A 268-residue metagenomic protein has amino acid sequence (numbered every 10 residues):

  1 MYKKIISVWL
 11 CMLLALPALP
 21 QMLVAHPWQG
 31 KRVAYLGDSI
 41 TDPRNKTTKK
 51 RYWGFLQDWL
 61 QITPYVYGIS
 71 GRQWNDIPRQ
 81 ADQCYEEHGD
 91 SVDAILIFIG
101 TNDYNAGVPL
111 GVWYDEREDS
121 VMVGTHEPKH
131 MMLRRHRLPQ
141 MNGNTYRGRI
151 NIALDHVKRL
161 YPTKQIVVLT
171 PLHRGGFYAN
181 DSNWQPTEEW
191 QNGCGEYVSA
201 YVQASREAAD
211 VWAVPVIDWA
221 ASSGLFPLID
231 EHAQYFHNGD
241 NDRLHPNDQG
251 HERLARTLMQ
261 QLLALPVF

Functional and structural regions predicted by a protein language model:
K3-C11: Sec-dependent signal peptide recognition, specifically the positively charged N-region followed immediately by
L10, L14-A18: Hydrophobic core
L13-L14, T48, G175: Alpha-helical transmembrane segments and their juxtamembrane interfaces
A15, G71-R72, Y235: Juxtamembrane/membrane-water interface recognition
A18, W53, L262-A264: A short hydrophobic/aromatic micro-motif that marks alpha-helical segments and, especially, helix-coil
Q21-S70, N75-S91, I95, D230-E231: Serine-esterase "nucleophile elbow" of acetyl-processing enzymes
W59, A81-F268: Alpha-helical cap/lid subdomain in secreted, periplasmic, or secretory-pathway luminal O-acyl-processing enzymes
